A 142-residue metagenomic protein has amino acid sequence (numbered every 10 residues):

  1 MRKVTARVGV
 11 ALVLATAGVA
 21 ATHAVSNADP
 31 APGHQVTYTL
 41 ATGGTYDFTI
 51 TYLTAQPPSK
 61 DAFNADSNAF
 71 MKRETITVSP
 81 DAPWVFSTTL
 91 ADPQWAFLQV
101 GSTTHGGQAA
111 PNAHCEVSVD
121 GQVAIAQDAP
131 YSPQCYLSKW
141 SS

Functional and structural regions predicted by a protein language model:
M1-A28: Secretory targeting and sorting signals
A6-A15, E74-W84, Q127, Q134: Generic detector of solvent-exposed, compositionally biased contiguous segments
T22, P32, Y46, A109-P111: Short loop/turn segments at connectors of secondary-structure elements within structured domains
A24-Q35, G43, F86-W95: Short, surface-exposed loop and linker segments with low hydrophobicity and enrichment for Pro/Ser/Thr
D29-N68: Short, surface-exposed binding/anchoring microloops in extracellular/periplasmic proteins
T54-G107: Mature extracytoplasmic domains of secretory-pathway proteins
V85-S138: Extracytosolic low-complexity repeat regions of secreted or lipid-anchored proteins
S141-S142: Short, solvent-exposed mixed-charge patches
